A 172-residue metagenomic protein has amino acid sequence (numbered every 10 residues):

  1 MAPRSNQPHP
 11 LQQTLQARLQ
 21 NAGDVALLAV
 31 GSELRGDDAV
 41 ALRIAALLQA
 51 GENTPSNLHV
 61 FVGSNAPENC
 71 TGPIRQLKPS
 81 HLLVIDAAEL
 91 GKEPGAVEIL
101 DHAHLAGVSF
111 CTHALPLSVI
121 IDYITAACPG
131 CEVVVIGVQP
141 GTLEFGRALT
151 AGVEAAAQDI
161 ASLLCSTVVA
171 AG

Functional and structural regions predicted by a protein language model:
M1-P140, R147-Q158, L163-A171: N-terminal catalytic or cofactor-binding beta/alpha core of small enzyme domains
